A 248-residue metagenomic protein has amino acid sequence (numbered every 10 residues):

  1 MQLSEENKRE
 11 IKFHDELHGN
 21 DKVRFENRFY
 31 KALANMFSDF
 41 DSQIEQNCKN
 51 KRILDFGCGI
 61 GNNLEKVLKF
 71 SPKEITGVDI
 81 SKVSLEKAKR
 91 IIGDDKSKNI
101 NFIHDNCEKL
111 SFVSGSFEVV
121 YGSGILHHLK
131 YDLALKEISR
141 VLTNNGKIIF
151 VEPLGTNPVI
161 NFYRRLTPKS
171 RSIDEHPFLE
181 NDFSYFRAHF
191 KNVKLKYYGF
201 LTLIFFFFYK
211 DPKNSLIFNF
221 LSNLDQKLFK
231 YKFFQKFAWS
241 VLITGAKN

Functional and structural regions predicted by a protein language model:
M1-C48: Conserved class I S-adenosyl-L-methionine
L54, I60-K109: Class I SAM-dependent methyltransferase SAM/SAH-binding core
V67, I138, F186: Class I S-adenosylmethionine-dependent transferase superfamily signal
Y121: A conserved beta-strand element that flanks and buttresses the S-adenosyl-L-methionine
L133-N144: A short glycine-rich, Lys/Arg-flanked "PGG" loop and its adjoining helix->strand segment in the class I
I149-R171: Conserved class I S-adenosyl-L-methionine
E175-K191: Short alpha-helix
Y197-N248: A C-terminal cap/extension of S-adenosyl-L-methionine-dependent methyltransferases that defines the acceptor-substrate
